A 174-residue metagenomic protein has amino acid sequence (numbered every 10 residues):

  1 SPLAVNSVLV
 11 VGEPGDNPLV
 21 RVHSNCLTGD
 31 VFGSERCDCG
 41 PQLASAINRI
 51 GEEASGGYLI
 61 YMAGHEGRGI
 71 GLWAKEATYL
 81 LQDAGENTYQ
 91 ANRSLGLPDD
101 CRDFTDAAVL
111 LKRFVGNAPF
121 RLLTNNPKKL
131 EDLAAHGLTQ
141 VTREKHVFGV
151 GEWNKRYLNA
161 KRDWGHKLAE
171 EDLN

Functional and structural regions predicted by a protein language model:
S1-N174: Catalytic domains of riboflavin
